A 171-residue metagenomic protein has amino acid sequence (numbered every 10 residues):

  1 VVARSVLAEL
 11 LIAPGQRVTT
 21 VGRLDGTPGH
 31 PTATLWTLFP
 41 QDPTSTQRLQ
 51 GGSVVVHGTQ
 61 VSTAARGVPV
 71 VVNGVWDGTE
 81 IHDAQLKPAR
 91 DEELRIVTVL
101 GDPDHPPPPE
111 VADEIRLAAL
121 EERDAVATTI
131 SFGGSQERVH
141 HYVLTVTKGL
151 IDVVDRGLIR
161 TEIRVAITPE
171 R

Functional and structural regions predicted by a protein language model:
V1-E170: OB-fold and OB-like single-stranded nucleic-acid-recognition modules and their adjacent interaction interfaces
